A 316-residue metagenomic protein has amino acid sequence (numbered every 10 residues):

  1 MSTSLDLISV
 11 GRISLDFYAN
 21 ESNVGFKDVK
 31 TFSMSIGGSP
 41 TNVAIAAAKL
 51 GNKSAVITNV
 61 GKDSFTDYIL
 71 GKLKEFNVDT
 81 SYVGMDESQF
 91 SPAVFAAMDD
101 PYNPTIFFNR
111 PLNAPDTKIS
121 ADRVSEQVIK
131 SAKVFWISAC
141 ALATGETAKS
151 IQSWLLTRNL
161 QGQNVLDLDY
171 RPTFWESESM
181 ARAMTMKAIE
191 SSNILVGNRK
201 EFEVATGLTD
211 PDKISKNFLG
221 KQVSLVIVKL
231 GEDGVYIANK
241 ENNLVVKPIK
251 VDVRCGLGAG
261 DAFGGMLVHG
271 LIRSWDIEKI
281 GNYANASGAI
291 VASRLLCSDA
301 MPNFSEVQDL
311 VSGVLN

Functional and structural regions predicted by a protein language model:
M1-D79, S298: Glycine-rich phosphate/adenosyl-contacting loop at the front of the ribokinase-like
M1-I8, G207-N316: Conserved phosphate-binding/catalytic region of the ribokinase-like
G11-I13, C140, L168, A262: Active-site metal-binding loops of divalent metal-dependent hydrolases
I45, A93-A97, G234-I237: Short beta-strand scaffold segments in enzyme catalytic cores
A47, N198, G260: Short, conserved phosphate/pyrophosphate- and ester-handling motifs at nucleotide-, phospho-/glycolipid
K53-I137, N164, Q308-N316: Conserved N-terminal subdomain of the carbohydrate kinase-like
V134, A139-N217, D233-V235: Conserved beta-alpha-beta core of the PfkB/ribokinase-like small-molecule kinase fold
